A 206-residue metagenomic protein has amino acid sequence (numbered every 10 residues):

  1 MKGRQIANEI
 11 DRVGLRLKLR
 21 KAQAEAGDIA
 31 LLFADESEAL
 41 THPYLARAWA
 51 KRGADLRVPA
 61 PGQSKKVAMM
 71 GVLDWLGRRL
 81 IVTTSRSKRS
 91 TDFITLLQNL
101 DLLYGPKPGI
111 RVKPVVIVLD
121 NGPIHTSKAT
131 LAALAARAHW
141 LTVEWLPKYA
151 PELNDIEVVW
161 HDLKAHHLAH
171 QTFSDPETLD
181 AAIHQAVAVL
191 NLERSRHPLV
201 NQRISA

Functional and structural regions predicted by a protein language model:
M1-I6: Short, basic alpha-helical/linker "hinge" immediately adjacent to a nucleic-acid-recognition surface
E9-N99, I204: Extended, low-complexity cationic-aromatic segments
A26, V112, A136-W140: Short, well-ordered coil/turn elements that cap or connect secondary structure elements
D28-I29, I156-A206: C-terminal anion-handling pockets and recognition modules
L32, L96-I110, H184: Structured catalytic cores of enzymes that bind and process phosphorylated ligands/cofactors
D55-G62, A135-V158, T172: RNase H-like polynucleotidyl transferase catalytic core
L97, G109-T126, Y149, N154: Acidic/histidine-rich, metal-coordinating catalytic segments
